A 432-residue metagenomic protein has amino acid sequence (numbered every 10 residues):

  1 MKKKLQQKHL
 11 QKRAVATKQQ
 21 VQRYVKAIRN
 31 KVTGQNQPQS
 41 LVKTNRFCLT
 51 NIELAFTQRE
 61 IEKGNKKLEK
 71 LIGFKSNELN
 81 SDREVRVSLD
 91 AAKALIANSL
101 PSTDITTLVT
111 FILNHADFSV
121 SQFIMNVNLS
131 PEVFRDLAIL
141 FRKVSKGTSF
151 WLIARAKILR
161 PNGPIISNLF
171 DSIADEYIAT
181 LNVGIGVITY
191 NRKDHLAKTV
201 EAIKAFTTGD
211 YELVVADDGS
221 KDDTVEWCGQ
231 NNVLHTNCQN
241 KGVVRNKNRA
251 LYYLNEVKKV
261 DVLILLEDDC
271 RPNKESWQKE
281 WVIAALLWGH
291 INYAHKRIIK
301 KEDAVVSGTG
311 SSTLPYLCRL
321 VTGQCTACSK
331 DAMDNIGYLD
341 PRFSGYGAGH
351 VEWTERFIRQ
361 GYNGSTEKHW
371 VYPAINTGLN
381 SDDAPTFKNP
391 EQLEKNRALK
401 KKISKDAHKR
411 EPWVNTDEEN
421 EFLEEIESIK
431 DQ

Functional and structural regions predicted by a protein language model:
I158-E201: N-proximal low-complexity "stem/linker" segments adjacent to membrane-targeting elements
E201-D210: Short, acidic, metal-binding catalytic loop of nucleotide-sugar glycosyltransferases
A216-V225, R271: A conserved acidic beta->alpha catalytic loop
C238-L254: Glycine-rich, basic loop-to-helix element that forms the pyrophosphate-binding segment of sugar-nucleotide handling
K259-R271: Short beta-strand-to-loop acidic/aromatic patch adjacent to the donor-nucleotide binding site
R271-V306: Conserved donor NDP-sugar-binding/catalytic core segment of glycosyltransferases
T309-K330: A recurrent flexible, glycine/aromatic-enriched loop bordering the glycosyltransferase active site that acts as
R342-Q432: C-terminal catalytic/acceptor-binding lobe
